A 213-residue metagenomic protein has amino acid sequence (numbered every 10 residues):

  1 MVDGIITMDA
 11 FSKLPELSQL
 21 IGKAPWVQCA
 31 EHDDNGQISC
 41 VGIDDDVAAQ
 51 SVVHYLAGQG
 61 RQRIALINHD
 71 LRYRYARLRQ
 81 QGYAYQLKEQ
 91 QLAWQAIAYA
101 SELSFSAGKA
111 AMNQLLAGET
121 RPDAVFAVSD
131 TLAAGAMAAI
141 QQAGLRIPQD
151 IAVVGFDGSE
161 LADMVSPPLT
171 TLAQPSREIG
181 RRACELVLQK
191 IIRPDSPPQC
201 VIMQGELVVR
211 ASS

Functional and structural regions predicted by a protein language model:
M1: Charged, often glycine-rich, active-site loop that binds/positions anionic groups
G4, P15-E16, I21-Q28, H32-S213: Bacterial carbohydrate/catabolite-sensing allosteric modules
F11-S12: Beta-alpha junction/loop-to-helix N-cap segments that form part of ligand/metal-binding clefts
